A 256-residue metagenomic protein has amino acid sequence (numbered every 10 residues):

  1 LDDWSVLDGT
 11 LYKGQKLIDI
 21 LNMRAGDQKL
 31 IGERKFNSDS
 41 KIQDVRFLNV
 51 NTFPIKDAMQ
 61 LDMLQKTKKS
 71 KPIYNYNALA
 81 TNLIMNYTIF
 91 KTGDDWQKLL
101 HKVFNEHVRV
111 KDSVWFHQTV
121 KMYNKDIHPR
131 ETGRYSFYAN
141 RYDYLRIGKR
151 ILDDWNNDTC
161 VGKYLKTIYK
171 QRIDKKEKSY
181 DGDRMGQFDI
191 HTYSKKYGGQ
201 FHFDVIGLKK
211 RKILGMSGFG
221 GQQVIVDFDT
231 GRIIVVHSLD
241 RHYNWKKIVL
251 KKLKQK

Functional and structural regions predicted by a protein language model:
L1-Q28, M63-K66, L79, T92-R134 (+2 more regions): Active-site helix/loop module of the DD-peptidase/beta-lactamase fold, centered on the serine-lysine SxxK catalytic
I20, Y74-F104, Y144-I151, G231-I234: Alpha-helical scaffold elements that line and support the substrate/ligand-binding pocket of soluble hydrolases
I31-K35: Short, solvent-exposed loop/turn and secondary-structure capping segments
F36-K66: Amphipathic alpha-helical interface segments
V110-K125, P129, Y135, K170-I234: Active-site Gly/Thr loop motif
G133-Y138, Y142-S179: Active-site/pore-lining binding-face segments in mid-to-C-terminal subdomains
D240-H242: A short acidic/small-residue loop/turn micro-motif
N244-K256: Short, gly/Ser/Thr-rich active-site loops of penicillin-recognizing serine hydrolases
